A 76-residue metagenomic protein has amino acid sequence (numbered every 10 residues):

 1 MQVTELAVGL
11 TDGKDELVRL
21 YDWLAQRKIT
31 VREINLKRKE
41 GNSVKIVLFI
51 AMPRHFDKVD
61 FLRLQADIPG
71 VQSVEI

Functional and structural regions predicted by a protein language model:
M1-L36: Canonical alpha-helical transmembrane segment with a positive-inside/aromatic-interface signature
T4, S43-I50: Short, hydrophobic beta-strand segments
G9, F49, E75: Residues in well-ordered beta-strands of folded domains
G13-K14, A51-D57: Helix N-cap motif at beta-to-alpha junctions
R19-A25, D57-G70: Short amphipathic alpha-helices in soluble, non-transmembrane regions that often serve as interface/regulatory elements
T30-L36, L62, D67-I76: Conserved short beta-strand edge segments in small beta-sheet-based binding/regulatory domains
K37-N42: A short beta-turn/loop motif at secondary-structure boundaries
